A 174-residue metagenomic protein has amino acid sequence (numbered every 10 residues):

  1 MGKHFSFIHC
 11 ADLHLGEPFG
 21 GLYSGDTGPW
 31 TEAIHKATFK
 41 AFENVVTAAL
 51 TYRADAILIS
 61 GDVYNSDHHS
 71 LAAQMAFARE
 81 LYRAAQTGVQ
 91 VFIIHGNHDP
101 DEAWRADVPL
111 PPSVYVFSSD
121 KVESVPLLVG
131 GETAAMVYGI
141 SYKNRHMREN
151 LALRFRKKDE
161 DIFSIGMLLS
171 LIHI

Functional and structural regions predicted by a protein language model:
M1, I172-I174: Polar low-complexity intrinsically disordered regions
M1-M75: N-terminal active-site segment of His-dependent metallophosphoesterases
A56, D67-I172: His/Asp/Glu-rich metal-coordinating catalytic cores of metallo-dependent phosphodiesterases/hydrolases acting on
